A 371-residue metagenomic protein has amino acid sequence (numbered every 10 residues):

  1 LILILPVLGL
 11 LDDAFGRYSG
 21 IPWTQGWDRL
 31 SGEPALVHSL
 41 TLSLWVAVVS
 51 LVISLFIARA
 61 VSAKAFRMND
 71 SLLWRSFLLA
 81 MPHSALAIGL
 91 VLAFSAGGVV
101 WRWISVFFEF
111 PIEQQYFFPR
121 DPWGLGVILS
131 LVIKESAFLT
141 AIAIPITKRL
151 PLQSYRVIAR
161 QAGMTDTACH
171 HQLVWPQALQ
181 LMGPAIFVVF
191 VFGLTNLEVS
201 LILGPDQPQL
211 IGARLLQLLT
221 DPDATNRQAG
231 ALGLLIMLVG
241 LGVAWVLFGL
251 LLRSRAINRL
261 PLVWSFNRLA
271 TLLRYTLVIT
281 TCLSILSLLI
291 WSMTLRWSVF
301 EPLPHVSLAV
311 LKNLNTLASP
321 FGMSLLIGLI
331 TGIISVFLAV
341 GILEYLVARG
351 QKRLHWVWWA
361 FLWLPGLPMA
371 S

Functional and structural regions predicted by a protein language model:
L1-R17, S31-K148, Q177, L181-L197 (+4 more regions): Membrane-water interface segments at the C-terminal ends of transmembrane alpha-helices in multi-pass inner-membrane
G20-G32, H305-L314: A short amphipathic helical element positioned immediately N-terminal to and/or at the very start of a transmembrane
K148-Q153, V157-A178: Short helix-to-coil transition segments within interhelical loops that connect adjacent transmembrane helices
V157-C169, I257-S265, F300-A309: Juxtamembrane inter-helical linkers in multi-pass membrane proteins
N196-T225, F300-P304: Glycine-rich helix-loop "coupling/hinge" segments at transmembrane-helix boundaries in multipass transporters
L250-T276: Flexible interhelical linker loops that connect adjacent transmembrane helices in multi-pass membrane transporters
